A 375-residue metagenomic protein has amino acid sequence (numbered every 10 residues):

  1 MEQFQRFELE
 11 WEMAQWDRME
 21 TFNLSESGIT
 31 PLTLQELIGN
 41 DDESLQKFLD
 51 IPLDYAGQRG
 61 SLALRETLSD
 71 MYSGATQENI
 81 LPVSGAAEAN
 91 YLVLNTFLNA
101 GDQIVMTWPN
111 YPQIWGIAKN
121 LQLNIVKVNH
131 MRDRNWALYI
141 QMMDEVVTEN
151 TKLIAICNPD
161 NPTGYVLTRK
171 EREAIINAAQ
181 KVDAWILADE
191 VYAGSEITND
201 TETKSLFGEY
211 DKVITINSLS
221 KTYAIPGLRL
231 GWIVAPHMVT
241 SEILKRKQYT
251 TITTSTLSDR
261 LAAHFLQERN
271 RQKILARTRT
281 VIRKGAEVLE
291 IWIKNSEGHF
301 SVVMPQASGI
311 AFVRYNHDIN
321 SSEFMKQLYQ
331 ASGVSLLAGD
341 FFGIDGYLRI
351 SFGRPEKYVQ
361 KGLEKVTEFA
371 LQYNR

Functional and structural regions predicted by a protein language model:
E2-G85, L92, E268, Y373-R375: N-terminal small-domain helix-loop-helix segment of the aminotransferase-like
S25, A263, R279-E290, S301-R314: Conserved glycine-rich beta-strand-loop-beta hairpin in the small C-terminal domain of fold type I
G74, D144, Q327-L336, F342-R375: PLP-dependent enzyme catalytic core of the Aspartate aminotransferase-like
T96-I156: PLP-dependent aminotransferase-like
D102, L123, K181-A184, D211: A short helix->loop->beta-strand "cap" motif at the edges of active sites that frequently abuts
L121, K181-V182, S332, Y373: Helix C-cap/helix->beta junction micro-motif
R132-T201: Active-site phosphate-binding strand-loop segment of PLP-dependent enzymes
K212-R283, E290-I291, E364: Conserved core segment of the aminotransferase class I/II
